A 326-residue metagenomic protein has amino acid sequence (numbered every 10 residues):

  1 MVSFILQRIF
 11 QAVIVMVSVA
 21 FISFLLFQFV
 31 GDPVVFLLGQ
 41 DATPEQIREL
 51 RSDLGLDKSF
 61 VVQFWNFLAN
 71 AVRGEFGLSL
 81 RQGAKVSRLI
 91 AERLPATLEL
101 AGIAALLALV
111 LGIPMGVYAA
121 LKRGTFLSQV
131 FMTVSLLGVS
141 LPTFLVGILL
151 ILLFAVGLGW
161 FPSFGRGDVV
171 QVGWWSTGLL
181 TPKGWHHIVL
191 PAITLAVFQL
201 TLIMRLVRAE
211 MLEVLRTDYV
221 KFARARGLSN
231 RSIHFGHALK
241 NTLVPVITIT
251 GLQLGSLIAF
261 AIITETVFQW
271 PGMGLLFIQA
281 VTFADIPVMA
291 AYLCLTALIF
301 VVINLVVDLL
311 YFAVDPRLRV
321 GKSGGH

Functional and structural regions predicted by a protein language model:
V2-S3, M16, L94-L127, T143 (+1 more regions): Alpha-helical transmembrane segments of integral membrane proteins, especially multi-pass inner/plasma-membrane
L6-M16: N-terminal signal-anchor/signal peptide hydrophobic helix marking the start of the first transmembrane segment
V15-W65, L158-L180: Hydrophobic alpha-helical transmembrane segments of membrane transport/permease proteins and related membrane-embedded
F29-V30, G138-L141, I258: Transmembrane helix irregularities
A42-E75, V220, Q269-A280: Short hydrophobic, aromatic-rich alpha-helical segments embedded in or entering the lipid bilayer of multi-pass
S52-F60, E75-V86, D168-I188, V281-P287: Membrane-interfacial helix-loop-helix junctions in multi-pass membrane proteins
D57-I113: An internal, D/E-rich "acidic patch" concept
T133-L141, L145-L200: Membrane-water interface segments at transmembrane-helix boundaries in multipass membrane proteins
